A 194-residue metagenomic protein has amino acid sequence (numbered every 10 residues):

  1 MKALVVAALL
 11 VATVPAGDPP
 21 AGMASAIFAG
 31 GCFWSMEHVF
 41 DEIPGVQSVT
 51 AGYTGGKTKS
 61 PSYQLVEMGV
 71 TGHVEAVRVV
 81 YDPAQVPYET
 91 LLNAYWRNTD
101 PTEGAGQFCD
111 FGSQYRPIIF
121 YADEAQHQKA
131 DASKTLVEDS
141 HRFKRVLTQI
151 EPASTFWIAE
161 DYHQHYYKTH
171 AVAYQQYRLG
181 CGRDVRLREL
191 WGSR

Functional and structural regions predicted by a protein language model:
M1-A7: Sec-dependent signal peptide recognition, specifically the positively charged N-region followed immediately by
K2, V14-R194: Flexible coil/turn and secondary-structure edge motifs
